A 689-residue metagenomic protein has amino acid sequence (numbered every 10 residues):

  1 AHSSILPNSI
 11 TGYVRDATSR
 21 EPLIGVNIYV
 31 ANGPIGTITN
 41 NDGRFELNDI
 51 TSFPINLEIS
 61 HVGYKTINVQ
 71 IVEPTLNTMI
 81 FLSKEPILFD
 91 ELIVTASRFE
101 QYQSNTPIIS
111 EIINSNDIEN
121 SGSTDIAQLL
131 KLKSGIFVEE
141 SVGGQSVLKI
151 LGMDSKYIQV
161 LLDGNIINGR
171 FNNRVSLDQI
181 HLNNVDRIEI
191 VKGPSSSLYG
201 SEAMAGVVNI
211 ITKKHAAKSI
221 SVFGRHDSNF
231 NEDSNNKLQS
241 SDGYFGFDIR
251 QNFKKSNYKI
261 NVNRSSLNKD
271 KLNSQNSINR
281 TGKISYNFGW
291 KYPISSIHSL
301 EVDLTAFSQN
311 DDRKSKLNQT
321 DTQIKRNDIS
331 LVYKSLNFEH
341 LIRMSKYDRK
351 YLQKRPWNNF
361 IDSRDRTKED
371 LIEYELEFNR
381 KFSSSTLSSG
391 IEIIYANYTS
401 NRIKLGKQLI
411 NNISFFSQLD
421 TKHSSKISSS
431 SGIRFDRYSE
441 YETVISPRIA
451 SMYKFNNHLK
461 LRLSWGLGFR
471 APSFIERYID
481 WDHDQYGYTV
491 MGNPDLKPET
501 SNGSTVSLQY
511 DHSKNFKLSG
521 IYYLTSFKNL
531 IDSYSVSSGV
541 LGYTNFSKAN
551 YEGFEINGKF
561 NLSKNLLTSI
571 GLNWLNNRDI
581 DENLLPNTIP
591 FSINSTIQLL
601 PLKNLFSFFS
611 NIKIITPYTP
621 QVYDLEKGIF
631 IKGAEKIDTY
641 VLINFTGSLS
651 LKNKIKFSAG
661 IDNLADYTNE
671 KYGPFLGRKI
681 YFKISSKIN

Functional and structural regions predicted by a protein language model:
Y13-R15, N27-A31, E58-Y64, P74-E119 (+1 more regions): Short, acidic, small-residue-rich periplasmic hinge/interaction motif at the N-terminus of Gram-negative outer-membrane
E46-N48, K149, I166-K192: Short acidic/polar hinge/loop motifs at secondary-structure boundaries that mediate gating or recognition
E46-N48, S110, A127-N165, G169: Extracytoplasmic beta-strand/coil segments of soluble accessory domains associated with Gram-negative outer-membrane
I80, Q179-F223: A beta-strand signature from Gram-negative outer-membrane beta-barrel systems, especially the internal plug domain
V191, L317-L336, T367-D370, K454 (+5 more regions): Outer-membrane beta-barrel signature, preferentially recognizing the C-terminal barrel domain of Gram-negative
I220-T322, N529: Periplasmic-side early beta-strands and strand-to-turn transitions of outer-membrane beta-barrels
R250, K291-I294, L567-T568, L585-N689: Conserved C-terminal beta-signal and adjacent last beta-strands/turns of outer-membrane beta-barrel proteins
K422-K426, S519-S526, T544-Y623, N653: Gram-negative outer-membrane beta-barrel transporters
